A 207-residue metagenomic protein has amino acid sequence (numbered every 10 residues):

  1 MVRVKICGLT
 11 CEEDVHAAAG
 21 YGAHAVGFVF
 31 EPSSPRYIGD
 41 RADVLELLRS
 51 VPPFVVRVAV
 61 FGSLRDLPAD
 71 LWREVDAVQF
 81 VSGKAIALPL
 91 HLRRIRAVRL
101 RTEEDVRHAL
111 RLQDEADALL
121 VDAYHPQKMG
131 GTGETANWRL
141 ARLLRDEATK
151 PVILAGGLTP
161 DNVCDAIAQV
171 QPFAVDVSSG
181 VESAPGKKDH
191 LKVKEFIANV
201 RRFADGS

Functional and structural regions predicted by a protein language model:
M1-S207: Conserved N-terminal beta1-alpha1 strand-loop-helix module at the mouth
